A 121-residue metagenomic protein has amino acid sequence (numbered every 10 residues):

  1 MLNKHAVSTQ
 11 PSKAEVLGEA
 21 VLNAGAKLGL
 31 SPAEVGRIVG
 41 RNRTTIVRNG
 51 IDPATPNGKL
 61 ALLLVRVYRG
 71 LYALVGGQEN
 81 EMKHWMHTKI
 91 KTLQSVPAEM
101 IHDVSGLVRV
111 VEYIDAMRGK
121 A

Functional and structural regions predicted by a protein language model:
M1-A121: Non-transmembrane "mature" sequence context
